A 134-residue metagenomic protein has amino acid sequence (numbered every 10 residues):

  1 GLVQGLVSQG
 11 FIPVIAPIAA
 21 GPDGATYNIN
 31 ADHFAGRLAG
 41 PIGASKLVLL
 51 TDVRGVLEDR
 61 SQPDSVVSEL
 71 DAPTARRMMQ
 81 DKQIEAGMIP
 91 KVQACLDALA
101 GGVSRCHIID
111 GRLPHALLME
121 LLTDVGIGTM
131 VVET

Functional and structural regions predicted by a protein language model:
G1-T134: C-terminal catalytic "cap/lid" subdomain
